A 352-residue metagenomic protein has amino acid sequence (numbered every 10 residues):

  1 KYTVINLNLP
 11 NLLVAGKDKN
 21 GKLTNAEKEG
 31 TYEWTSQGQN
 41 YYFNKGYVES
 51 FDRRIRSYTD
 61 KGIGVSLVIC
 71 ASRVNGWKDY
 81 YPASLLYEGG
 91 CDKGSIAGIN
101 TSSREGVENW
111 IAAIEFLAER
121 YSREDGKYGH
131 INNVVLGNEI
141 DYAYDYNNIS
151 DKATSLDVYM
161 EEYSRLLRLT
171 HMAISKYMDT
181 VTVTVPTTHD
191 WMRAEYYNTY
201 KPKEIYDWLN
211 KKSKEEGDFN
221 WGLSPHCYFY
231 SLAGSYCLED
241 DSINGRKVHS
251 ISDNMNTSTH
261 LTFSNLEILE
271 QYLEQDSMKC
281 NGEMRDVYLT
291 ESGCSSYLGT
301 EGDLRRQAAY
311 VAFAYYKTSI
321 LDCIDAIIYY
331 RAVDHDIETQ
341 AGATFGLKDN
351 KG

Functional and structural regions predicted by a protein language model:
K1-S122, G126, N133-V135, I140-S155 (+1 more regions): N-terminal substrate-binding region of glycoside hydrolase catalytic domains
T3-I5, V65-I69, N132-L136, V183-V185 (+3 more regions): Hydrophobic faces of well-ordered beta-strands that scaffold small-molecule active sites in alpha/beta enzyme cores
N8-L12, A71-N75, N138-A143, V181 (+4 more regions): Solvent-exposed loop/turn segments at secondary-structure junctions within structured extracellular/periplasmic domains
G21-Y32, L85, G90-K93, H130 (+3 more regions): Aromatic-rich peripheral "rim/lid" segments of glycoside hydrolase catalytic domains that contact and position glycan
N40-Y47, I99-G106, W110, K152-Y163 (+3 more regions): Residue-level preference for long, well-ordered alpha-helices that form the structural scaffold of enzyme catalytic
S50-R53, E105-F116, V158, E162-L169 (+4 more regions): Extracytoplasmic/secreted proteins, especially bacterial periplasmic and envelope-associated proteins
S57, K61, I111, E115-F116 (+7 more regions): Alpha-helical structural signal in soluble globular domains
V158-E301: Noncatalytic carbohydrate-binding groove/subsite architecture in carbohydrate-active enzymes
